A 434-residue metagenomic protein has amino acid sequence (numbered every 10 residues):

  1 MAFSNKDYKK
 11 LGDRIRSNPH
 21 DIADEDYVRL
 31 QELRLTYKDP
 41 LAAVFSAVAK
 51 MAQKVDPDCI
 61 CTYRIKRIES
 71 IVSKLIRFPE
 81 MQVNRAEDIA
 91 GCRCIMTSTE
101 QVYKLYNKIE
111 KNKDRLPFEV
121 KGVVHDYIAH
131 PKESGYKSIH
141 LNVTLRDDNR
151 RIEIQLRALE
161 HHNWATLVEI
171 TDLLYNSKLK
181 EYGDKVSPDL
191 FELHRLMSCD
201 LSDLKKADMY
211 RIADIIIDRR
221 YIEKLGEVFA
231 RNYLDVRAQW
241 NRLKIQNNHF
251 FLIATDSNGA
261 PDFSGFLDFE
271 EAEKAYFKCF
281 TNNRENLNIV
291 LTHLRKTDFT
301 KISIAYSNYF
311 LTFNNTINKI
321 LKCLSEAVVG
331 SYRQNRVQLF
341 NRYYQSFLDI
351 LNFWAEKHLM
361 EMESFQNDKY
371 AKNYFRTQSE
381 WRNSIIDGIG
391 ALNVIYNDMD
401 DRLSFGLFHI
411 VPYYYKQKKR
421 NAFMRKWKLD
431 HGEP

Functional and structural regions predicted by a protein language model:
M1-L30, R34-T36, D148-F251: An acidic, glycine-/histidine-flanked metal-binding catalytic module
I22-R77, P261: Surface-exposed, low-hydrophobicity interaction/linker segments
T97-Q101, D268, K296: Helix N-cap motif at beta-to-alpha junctions
I109, R115-R146: Short Gly/Thr-rich strand-loop-strand
A260-E270, L291: A short, exposed loop/beta-hairpin motif centered on an aromatic-Gly-Thr core
D268-R284: A short, charged, amphipathic alpha-helix used as a generic interaction element across diverse proteins
R284-Y332: Short, mixed-charge low-complexity intrinsically disordered segments
V329-P434: Long, low-complexity or tandemly repetitive, helically biased scaffold regions used for multimeric assembly/adhesion
